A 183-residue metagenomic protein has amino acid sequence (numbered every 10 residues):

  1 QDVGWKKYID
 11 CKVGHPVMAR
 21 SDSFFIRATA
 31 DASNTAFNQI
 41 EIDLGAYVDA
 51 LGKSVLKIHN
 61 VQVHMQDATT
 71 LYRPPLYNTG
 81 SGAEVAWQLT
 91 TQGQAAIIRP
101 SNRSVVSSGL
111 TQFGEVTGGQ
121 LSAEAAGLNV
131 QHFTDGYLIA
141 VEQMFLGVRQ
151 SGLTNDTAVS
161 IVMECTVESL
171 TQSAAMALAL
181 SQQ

Functional and structural regions predicted by a protein language model:
Y8, K12-A36, V48-V55, L153-Q183: C-terminal interaction-tip segments
G14-E41, T117-Y137: Generic detector of solvent-exposed, compositionally biased contiguous segments
D22, N38-N102, V162-E164: Beta-rich globular "head" domains
L44-D49, H132-F133, V148-Q150: Short secondary-structure capping micro-motifs at structural edges
L56-V63, G136-L153: Noncatalytic modules at the cell exterior or secretory-pathway interfaces, chiefly beta-strand-rich lectin/adhesion
A86-L138: Extended, solvent-exposed segments with strong compositional bias
